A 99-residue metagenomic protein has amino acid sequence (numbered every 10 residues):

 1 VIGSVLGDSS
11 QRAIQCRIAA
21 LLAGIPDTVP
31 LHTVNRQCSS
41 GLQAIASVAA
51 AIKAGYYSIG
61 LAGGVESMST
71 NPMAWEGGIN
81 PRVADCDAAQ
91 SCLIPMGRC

Functional and structural regions predicted by a protein language model:
V1-G3: Short glycine-rich phosphate-binding loop at a beta-alpha junction
L6: Short beta-strand-loop/turn "lid" adjacent to the catalytic site in phosphate-handling enzymes
S9-A13, A20-L21, I25-C99: Acyl-thioester C-C bond-transforming condensing/cleaving domain
